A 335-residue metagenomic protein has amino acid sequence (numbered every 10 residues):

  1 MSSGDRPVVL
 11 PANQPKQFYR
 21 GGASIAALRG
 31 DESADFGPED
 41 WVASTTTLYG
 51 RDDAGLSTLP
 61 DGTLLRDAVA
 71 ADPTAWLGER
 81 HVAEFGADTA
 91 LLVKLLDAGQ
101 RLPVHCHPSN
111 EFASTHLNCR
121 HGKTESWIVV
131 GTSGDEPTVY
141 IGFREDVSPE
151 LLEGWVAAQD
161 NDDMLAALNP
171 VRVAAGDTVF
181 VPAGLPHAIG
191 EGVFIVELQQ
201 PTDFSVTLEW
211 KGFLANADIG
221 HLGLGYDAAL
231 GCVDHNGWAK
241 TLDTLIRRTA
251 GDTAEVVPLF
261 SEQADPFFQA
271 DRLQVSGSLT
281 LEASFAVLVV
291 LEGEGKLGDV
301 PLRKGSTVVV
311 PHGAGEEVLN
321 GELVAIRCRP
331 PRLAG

Functional and structural regions predicted by a protein language model:
M1-V147, K211-K240, A270: Transition-metal
V93, L102, C119, E125-I128 (+3 more regions): His/acidic/aromatic-lined binding-pocket segments of jelly-roll/cupin-type domains and related regulatory beta-sandwich
D97-R101, T132-D135, L185-F204, P301-R303 (+1 more regions): Ligand-binding loop in jelly-roll beta-barrel domains
S148-N161, L281-V289: Short, basic/aromatic beta-hairpin or loop at an interaction surface
V156-T207: Loop-centered beta-sheet repeat module
L168-F180, L297-E316: Short acidic-glycine-tyrosine-enriched beta hairpin
V206-S278, E282: C-terminal amphipathic alpha-helical segment
